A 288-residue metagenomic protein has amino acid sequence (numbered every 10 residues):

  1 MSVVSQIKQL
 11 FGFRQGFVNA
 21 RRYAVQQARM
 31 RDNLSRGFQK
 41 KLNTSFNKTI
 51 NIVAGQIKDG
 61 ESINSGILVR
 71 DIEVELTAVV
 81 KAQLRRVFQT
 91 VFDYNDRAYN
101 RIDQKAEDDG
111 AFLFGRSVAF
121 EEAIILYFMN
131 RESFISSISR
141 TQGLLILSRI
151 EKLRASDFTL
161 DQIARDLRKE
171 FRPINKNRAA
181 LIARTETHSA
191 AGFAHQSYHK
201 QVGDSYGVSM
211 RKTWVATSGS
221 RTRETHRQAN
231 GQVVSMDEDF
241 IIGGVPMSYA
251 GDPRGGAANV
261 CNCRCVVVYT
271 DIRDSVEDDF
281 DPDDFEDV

Functional and structural regions predicted by a protein language model:
M1-I174, T270-V288: N-terminal leader/targeting and assembly helices and adjacent pre-domain segments
N177-F280: Acidic, glycine-rich two-metal-ion catalytic cores of nucleic acid-processing enzymes
